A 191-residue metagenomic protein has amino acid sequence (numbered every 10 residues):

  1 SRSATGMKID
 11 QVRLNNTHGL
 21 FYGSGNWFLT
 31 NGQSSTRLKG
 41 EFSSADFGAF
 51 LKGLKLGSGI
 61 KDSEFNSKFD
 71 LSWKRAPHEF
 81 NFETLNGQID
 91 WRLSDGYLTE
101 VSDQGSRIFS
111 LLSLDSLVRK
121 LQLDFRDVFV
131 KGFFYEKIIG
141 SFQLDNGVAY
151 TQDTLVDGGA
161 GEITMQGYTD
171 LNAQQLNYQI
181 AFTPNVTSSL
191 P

Functional and structural regions predicted by a protein language model:
A4-P191: Small-residue helix/turn framework positions
